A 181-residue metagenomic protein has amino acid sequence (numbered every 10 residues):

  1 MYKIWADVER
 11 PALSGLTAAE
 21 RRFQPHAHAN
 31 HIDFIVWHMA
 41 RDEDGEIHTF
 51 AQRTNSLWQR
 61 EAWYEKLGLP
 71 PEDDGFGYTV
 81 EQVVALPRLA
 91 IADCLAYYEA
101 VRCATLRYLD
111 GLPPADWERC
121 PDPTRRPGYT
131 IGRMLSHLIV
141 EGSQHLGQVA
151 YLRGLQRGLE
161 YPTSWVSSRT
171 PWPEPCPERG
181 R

Functional and structural regions predicted by a protein language model:
Y2-L13, E20-G77, P121-R181: Short, contiguous alpha-helical
D7, P11-S14, G45, A100-R107 (+1 more regions): A generic structural signal for well-ordered alpha-helical segments enriched in polar/charged residues
L16, L112-A115, L152: A short secondary-structure junction motif
P70-R119, R133-E141: Acidic/histidine-rich alpha-helical segments that form the ligand environment of transition-metal centers
